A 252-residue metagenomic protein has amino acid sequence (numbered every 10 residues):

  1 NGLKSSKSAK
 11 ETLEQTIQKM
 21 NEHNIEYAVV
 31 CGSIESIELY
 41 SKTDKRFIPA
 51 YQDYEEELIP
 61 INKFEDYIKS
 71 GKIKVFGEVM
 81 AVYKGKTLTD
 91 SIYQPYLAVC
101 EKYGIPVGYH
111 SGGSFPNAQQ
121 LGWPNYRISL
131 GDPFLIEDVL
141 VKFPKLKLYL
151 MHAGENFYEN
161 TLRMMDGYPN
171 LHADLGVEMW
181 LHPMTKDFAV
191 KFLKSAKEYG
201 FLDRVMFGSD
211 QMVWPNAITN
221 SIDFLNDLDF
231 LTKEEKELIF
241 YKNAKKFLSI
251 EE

Functional and structural regions predicted by a protein language model:
N1-E11, Q120-P124, W180-M184: Acidic/histidine-rich helix-loop elements that form or flank divalent-metal/phosphate-binding sites at the catalytic
N1-Y27, F201-R204, P215-E252: Mid-to-C-terminal alpha-helical segments outside catalytic/metal-binding sites
M20, F76, C100, H152 (+4 more regions): Conserved, mostly hydrophobic/aromatic
N24-A28, T43-P49, G71-V75, Y103-I105 (+3 more regions): Short, well-ordered coil/turn segments that N-cap beta-strands
I34-Q119, N125-R127: Active-site gating/metal-coordination segments in enzymes
D53, L171-T185: His/Asp/Glu-enriched short active-site or ligand-binding loop at hydrolase and phosphoryl-transfer sites
N117-L121, Y158-Y168, P183-L193, W214-D227 (+1 more regions): Histidine/acidic-residue-rich catalytic or RNA/ligand-binding cores of hydrolases and nuclease-related proteins
H152-E155, D174-G176, G200-A217: Short acidic/histidine-rich active-site segments
